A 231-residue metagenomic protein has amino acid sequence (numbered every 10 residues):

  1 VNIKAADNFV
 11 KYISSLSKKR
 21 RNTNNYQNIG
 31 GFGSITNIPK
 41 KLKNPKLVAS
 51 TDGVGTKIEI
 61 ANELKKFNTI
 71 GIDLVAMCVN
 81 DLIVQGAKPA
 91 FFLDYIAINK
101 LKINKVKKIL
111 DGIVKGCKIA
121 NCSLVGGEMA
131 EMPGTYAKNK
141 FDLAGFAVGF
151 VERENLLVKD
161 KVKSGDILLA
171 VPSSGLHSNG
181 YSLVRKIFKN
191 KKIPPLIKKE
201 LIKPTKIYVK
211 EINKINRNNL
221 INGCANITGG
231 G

Functional and structural regions predicted by a protein language model:
V1-G231: Helix-biased detector of long, well-ordered alpha-helical tracts
